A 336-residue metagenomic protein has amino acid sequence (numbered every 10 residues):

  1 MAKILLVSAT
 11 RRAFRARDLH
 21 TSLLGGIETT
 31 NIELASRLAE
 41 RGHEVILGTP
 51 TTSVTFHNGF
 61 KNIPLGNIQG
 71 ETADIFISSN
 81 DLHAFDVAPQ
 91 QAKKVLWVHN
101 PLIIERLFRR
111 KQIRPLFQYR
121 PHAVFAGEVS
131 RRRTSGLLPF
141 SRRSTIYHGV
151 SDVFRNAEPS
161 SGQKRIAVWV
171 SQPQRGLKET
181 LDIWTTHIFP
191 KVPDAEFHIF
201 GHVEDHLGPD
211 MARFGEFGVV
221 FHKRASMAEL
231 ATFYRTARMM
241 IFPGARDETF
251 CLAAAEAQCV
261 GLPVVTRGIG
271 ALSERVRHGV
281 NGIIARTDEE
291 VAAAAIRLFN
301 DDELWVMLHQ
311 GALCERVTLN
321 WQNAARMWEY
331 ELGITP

Functional and structural regions predicted by a protein language model:
L5, V124, E158-G176, T180-W184: Conserved donor-binding/catalytic core segment of Leloir-type glycosyltransferases
R106-L107, Y119-S144: A short, active-site helix/loop in glycosyltransferases that binds the activated sugar's phosphate group
V129-S130, I146-R155, V203-E204: Short beta-strand->alpha-helix junction loop in the catalytic core of nucleotide-activated group-transfer enzymes
P193-P209, F221-K223: Glycosyltransferase donor-sugar binding loop
G208-A231: Nucleotide-activated donor-binding/catalytic signature segment of Leloir-type glycosyltransferases, i.e., the conserved
R235-T249, L262: Acidic donor-binding loop of glycosyltransferase active sites
H278-E289, R297-D302: Conserved acidic donor-binding segment of nucleotide-sugar-dependent glycosyltransferases
E303-L332: A charged, aromatic-enriched C-terminal amphipathic alpha-helix characteristic of glycosyltransferases across folds
